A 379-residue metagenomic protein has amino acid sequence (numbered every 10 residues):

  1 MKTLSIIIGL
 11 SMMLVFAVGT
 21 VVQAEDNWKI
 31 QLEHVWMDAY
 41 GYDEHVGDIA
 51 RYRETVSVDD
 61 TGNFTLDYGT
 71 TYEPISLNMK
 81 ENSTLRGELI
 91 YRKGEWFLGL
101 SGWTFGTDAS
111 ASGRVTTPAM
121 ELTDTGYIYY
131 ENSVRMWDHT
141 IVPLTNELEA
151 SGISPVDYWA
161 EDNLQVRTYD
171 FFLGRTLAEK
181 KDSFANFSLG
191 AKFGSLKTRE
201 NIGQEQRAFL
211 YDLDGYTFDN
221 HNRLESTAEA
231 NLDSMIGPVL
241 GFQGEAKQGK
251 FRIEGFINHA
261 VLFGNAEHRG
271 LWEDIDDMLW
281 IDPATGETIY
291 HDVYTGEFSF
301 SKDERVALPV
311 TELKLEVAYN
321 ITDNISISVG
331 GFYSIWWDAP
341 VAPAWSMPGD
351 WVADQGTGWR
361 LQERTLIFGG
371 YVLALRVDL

Functional and structural regions predicted by a protein language model:
M13-V22: C-terminal segment of classical bacterial N-terminal signal peptides
A24-E33, N82-D108, D170-F172, G241 (+2 more regions): Transmembrane beta-barrel strand/turn architecture of Gram-negative outer membrane proteins
K29, R364-L379: Outer-membrane beta-barrel "beta-signal"
H34-Y40, K93, G102-D108, A191-K197 (+5 more regions): Transmembrane beta-strands of outer-membrane beta-barrel pores
D43-K80, G106-V166, S195-M235, G264-L308 (+2 more regions): Extracellular/periplasm-exposed beta-strand and loop segments of Gram-negative cell-envelope proteins, dominated by
N82-R86, V166-D170, F184-N186, D233-V239 (+3 more regions): Transmembrane beta-barrel architecture of outer-membrane proteins
G87-Y91, F171-R175, L189-A191, P238-A246 (+4 more regions): Residues on the lipid-exposed face of transmembrane beta-strands in outer-membrane beta-barrel proteins
W96-L98, K181-D182, K250-I253, N324-I327: Repeated loop/turn-to-beta-strand initiation elements of outer-membrane beta-barrel proteins
